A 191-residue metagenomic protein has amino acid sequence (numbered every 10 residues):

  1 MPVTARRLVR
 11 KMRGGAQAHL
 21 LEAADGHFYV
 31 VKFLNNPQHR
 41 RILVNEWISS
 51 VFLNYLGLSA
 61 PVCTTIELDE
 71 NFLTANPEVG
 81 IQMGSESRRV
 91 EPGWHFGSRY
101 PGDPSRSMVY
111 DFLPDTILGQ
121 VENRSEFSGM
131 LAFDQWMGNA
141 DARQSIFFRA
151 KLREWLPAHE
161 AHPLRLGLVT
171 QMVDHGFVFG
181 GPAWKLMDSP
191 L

Functional and structural regions predicted by a protein language model:
M1-D111, I117, F133-A140, W155-A158 (+2 more regions): Conserved ATP-binding subdomain of kinase catalytic cores across diverse folds
Q120-F127: Conserved catalytic core of the tyrosine transesterase superfamily
I146-R153: Membrane-interface helix/loop boundary segments of multi-pass membrane proteins
